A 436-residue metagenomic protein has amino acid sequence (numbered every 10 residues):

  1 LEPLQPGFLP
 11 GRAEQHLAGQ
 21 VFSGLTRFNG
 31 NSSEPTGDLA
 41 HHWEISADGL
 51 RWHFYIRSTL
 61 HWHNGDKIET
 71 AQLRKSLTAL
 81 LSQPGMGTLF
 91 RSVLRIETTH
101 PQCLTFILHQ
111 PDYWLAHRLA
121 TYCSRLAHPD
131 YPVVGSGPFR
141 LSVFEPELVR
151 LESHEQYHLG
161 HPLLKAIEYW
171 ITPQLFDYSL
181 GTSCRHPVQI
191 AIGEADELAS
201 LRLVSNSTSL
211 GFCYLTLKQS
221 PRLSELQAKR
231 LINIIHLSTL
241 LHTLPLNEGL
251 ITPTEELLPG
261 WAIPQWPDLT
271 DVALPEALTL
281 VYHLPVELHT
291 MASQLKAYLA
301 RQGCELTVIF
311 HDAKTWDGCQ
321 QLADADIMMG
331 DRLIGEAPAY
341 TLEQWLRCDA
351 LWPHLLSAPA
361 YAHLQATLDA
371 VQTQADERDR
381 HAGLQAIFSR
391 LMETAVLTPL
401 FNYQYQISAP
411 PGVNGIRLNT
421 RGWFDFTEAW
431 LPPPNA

Functional and structural regions predicted by a protein language model:
E2-A47, T78: N-terminal lobe/hinge region of extracytoplasmic solute-binding protein
L17, H42-G85: Aromatic- and charge-enriched surface segment that lines or borders ligand/interaction sites
M86-D130, V134, P138-V143: Surface-exposed binding/hinge segments that line and control ligand-binding clefts or catalytic entry sites
Q156-L198: Ligand-site clamp/hinge motif
K218-A262, E393: Periplasmic-binding protein-like
Q302-A350: Periplasmic binding protein-like
V308, E343-P410: Extracytoplasmic/peripheral linker and loop segments enriched in polar/acidic and small residues with frequent Thr/Pro
A409-A436: Long beta-strand-rich cores associated with HINT superfamily self-processing modules
